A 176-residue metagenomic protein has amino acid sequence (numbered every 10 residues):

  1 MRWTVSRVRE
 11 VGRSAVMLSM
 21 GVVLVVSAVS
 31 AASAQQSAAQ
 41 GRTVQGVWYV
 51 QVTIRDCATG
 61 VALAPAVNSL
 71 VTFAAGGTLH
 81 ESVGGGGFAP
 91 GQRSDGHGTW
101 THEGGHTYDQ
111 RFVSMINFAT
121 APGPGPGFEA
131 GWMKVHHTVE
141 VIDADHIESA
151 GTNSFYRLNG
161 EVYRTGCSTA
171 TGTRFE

Functional and structural regions predicted by a protein language model:
M1-G12: N-terminal secretory signal peptides that target proteins for export/translocation
S14-A28: Bacterial N-terminal signal peptides
A31-A39: Boundary at the C-terminal end of the N-terminal hydrophobic targeting segment
A38-Q45, T72-G76, T101-D109, T138-E148 (+1 more regions): A short, structured loop/turn motif at beta-sheet edges
G41-V61, G96-G98: Tryptophan-anchored aromatic micro-motifs
V61-T107, S114-F118, H146: N-terminal glycine/threonine-rich, aromatic-flanked beta-hairpin/loop signature
D109-D145: Acidic, glycine-rich flexible loop segments
N153-E176: Edge beta-strand at a domain terminus
